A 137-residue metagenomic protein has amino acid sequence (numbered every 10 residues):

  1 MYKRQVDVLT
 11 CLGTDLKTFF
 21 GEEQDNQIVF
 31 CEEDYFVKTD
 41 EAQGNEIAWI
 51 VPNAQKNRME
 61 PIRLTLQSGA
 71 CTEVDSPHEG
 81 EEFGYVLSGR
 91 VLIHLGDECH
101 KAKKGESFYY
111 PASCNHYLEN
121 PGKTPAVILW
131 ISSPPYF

Functional and structural regions predicted by a protein language model:
M1-Y2: Short, small-residue-biased leader/transition segments that mark boundaries at the very start of proteins
Q5-V6: Long, hydrophobic alpha-helical segments
T18-Q27: Short amphipathic recognition helices of helix-turn-helix/homeodomain-type DNA-binding modules
V37-V74, I131-Y136: A short glycine-rich, His/Asp/Glu-containing loop-to-beta-strand
N45, K103-K104, A112-F137: Ligand-binding loop in jelly-roll beta-barrel domains
I50, G96-A112: Short acidic-glycine-tyrosine-enriched beta hairpin
T65-L66, S76-I93: Short, conserved beta-strand element in jelly-roll/cupin
V74, I93-H94, H100, H116-G122: Short beta-strand His + acidic residue motifs that chelate non-heme Fe in jelly-roll/DSBH and cupin folds
